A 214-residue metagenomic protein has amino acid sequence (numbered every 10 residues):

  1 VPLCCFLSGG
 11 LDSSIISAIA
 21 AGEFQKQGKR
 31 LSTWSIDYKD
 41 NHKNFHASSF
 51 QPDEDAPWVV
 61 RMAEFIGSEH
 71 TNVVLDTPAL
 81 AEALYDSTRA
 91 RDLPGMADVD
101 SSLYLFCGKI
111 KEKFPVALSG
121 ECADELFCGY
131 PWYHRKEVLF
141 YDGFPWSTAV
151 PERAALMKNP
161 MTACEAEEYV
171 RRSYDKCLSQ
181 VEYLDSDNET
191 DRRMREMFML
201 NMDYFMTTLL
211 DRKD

Functional and structural regions predicted by a protein language model:
V1-M197, L209, K213-D214: ATP-dependent adenylate-handling active sites, centered on carboxylate activation for C-N bond formation
M206: Phosphate/pyrophosphate-binding loops and the adjoining catalytic core of nucleotide-dependent enzymes
